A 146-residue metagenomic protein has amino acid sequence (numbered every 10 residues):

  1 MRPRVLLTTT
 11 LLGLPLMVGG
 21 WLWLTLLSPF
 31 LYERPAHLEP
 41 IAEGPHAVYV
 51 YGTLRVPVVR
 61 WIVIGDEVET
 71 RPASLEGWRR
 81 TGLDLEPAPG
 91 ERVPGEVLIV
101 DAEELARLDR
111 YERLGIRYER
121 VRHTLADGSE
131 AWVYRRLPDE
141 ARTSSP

Functional and structural regions predicted by a protein language model:
R2-P146: Glycine-aromatic micro-motifs
